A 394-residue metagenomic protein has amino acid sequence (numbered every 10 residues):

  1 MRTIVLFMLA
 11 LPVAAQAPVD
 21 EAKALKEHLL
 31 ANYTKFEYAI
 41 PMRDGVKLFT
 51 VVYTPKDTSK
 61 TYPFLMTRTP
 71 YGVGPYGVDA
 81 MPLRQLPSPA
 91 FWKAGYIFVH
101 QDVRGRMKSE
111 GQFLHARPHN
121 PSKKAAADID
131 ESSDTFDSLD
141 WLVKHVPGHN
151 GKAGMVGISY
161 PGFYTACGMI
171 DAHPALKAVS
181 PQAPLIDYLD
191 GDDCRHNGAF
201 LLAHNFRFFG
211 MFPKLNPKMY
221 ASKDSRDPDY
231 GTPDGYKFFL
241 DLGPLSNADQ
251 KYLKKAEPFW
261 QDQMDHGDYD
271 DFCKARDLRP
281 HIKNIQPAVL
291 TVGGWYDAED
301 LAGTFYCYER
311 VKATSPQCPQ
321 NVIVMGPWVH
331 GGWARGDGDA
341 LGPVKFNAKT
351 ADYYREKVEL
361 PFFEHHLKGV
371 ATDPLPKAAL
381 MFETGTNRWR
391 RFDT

Functional and structural regions predicted by a protein language model:
T3-V13: Sec-dependent N-terminal signal peptides
A17-V46, P174, P258-K274, L278 (+3 more regions): Alpha/beta-hydrolase-fold serine-hydrolase catalytic core, especially in secreted/extracellular enzymes
R43-K56: A short loop-to-beta-strand scaffold at the N-terminal edge of the catalytic core in hydrolase folds
T58-H145, C194, F200, R335-F346: Cap/lid segment of the alpha/beta-hydrolase catalytic domain
M81-R84, K93, H115-P118, A125-D128 (+2 more regions): Accessory cap/linker subdomain of secreted extracellular hydrolases
V143, G162-H173: Short glycine-enriched nucleophile-adjacent loop and the immediately C-terminal alpha-helix near the catalytic center
P147-S159: Alpha/beta-hydrolase fold nucleophile elbow
M155-G157, Q182, V292: Short beta-strand immediately N-terminal to the catalytic nucleophile in serine-hydrolase-like folds
